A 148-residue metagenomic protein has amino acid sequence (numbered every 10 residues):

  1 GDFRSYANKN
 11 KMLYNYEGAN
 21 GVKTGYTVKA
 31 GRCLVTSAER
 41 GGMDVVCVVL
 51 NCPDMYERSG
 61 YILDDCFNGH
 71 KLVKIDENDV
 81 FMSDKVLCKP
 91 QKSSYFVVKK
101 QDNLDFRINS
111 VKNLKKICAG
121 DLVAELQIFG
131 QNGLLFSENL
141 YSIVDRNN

Functional and structural regions predicted by a protein language model:
G1-N148: Domain-terminus/edge residues, biased toward the C-terminal soluble/receptor-binding domains of extracytoplasmic
